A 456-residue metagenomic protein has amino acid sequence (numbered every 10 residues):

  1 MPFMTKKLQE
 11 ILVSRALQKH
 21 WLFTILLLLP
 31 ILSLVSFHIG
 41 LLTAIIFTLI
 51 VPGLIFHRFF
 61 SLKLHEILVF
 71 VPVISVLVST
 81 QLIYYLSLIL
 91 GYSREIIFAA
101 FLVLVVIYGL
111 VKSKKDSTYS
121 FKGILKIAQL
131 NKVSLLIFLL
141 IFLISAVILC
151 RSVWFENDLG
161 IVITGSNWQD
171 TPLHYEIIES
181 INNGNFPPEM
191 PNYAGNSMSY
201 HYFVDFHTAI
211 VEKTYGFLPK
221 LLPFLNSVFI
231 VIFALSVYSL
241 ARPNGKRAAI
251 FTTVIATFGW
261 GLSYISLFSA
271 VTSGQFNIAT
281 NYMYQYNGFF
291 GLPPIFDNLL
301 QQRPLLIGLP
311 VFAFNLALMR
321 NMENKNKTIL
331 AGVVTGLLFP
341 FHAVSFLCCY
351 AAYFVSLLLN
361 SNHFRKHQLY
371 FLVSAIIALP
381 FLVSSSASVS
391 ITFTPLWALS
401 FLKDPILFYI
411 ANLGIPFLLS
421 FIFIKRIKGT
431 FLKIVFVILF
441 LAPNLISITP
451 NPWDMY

Functional and structural regions predicted by a protein language model:
P2-A128: Membrane-embedded, hydrophobic transmembrane alpha-helices
A16-F23, F60-S75, N131-L135, R247-A249 (+3 more regions): Membrane-interfacial loop-to-transmembrane alpha-helix junctions, especially the N-terminal start
L29-F37, D170, V271-T272, A343-C348 (+1 more regions): Transmembrane catalytic cores of multi-pass membrane glycosyltransferases and polysaccharide-assembly enzymes
V35, F56-L62, I107-Y119, C150 (+4 more regions): Structural signal for the C-terminal ends of transmembrane alpha-helices and the immediately following loop
A44, I141-V311, A343-L347: Active-site lumenal/periplasmic loops and adjacent helix-entry segments of GT-C-fold, multi-pass membrane
V51-I67, L88, S236-F251, N321-N324: Transmembrane alpha-helical segments of multipass membrane enzymes and assembly factors that act on membrane-embedded
D297, K327-A343: Membrane-interface alpha helices of multi-pass inner-membrane proteins
I307-G308, F312-K327: Membrane-interface transmembrane helices that cradle and orient dolichyl/undecaprenyl
